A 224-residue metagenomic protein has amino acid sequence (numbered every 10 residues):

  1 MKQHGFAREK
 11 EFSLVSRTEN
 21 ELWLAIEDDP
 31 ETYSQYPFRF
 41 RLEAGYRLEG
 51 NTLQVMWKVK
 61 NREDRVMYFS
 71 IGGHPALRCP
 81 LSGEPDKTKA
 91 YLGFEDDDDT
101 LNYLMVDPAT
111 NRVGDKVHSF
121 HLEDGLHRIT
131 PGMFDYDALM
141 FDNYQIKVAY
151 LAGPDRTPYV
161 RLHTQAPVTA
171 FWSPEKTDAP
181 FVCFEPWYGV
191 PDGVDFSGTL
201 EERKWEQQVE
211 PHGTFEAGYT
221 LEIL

Functional and structural regions predicted by a protein language model:
M1-G50: Extended, loop-rich substrate-binding clefts of extracytoplasmic carbohydrate-active enzymes
P37-R41, L48-Q54, D64-V66, P85 (+2 more regions): Coil-to-beta-strand transition motifs
E43-G45, K204-V209: Beta-strand-rich interaction surfaces with strong enrichment in secreted/lumenal proteins
M56-D86: Acidic (Asp/Glu-rich), glycine- and aromatic
W57, Q207-I223: Short Pro-Gly-centered flexible turn/kink motifs
A76-T164: Active-site/ligand-binding surface loops and adjacent short beta/alpha elements that line catalytic pockets across
A152-P191: Glycine-rich active-site loops that engage anionic ligands at enzyme catalytic sites
V194-E202: Short, structured beta-strand/loop micro-motifs enriched in basic residues and often containing a Trp
